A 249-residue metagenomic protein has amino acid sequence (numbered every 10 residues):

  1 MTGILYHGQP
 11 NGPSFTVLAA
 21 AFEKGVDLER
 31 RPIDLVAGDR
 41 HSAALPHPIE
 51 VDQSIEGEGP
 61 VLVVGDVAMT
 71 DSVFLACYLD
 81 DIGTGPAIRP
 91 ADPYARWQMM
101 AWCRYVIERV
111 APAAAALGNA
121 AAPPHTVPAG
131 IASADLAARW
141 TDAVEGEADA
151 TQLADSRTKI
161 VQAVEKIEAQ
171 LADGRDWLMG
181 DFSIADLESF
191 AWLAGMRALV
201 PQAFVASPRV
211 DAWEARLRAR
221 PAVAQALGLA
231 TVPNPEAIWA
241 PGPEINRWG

Functional and structural regions predicted by a protein language model:
M1-A137, E244-I245: GST-like domain detector, emphasizing the conserved glutathione-binding G-site in the N-terminal thioredoxin-like
R30, A206, A226-L227: A generic structural-conservation signal
L35-A37, F182, V232-P233: Positions that flank functional sites
F74, R209, A222: Residue-level recognition of oxygen-bearing side chains
P86-A91, A114, D176-G180, A224-G228: Short, hydrophobic secondary-structure boundary micro-motifs
E108-A215, A219: GST-like fold's C-terminal all-alpha helical module
A230-G249: Acidic/histidine-enriched, glycine/proline-rich intrinsically disordered or flexible terminal extensions
